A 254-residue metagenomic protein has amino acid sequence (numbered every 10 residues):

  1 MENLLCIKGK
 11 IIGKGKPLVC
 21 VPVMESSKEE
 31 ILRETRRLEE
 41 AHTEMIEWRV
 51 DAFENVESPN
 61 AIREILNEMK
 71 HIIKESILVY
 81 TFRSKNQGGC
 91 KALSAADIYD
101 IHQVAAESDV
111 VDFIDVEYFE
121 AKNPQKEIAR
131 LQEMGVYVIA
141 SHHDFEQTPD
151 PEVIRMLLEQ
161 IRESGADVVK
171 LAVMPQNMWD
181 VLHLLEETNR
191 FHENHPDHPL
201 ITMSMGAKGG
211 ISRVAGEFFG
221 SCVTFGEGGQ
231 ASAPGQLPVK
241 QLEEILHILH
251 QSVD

Functional and structural regions predicted by a protein language model:
M1-R33, Q251-D254: N-terminal amphipathic alpha-helix/helix-capping segment at the start of soluble metabolic enzymes
N3, K8, F53-M69, Y118-M134 (+2 more regions): Active-site-adjacent beta->alpha loops and helix N-cap segments on the catalytic face of soluble alpha/beta enzymes
I11-I12, T35-H42, N60-E75, V104-D109 (+2 more regions): Acidic (Asp/Glu)-rich catalytic clusters
G15-L32, S84-A96, S141-E152: Active-site mouth loops of central-metabolism enzymes
L18-C20, E44-E47, I77-V79, V111-D115 (+4 more regions): Structural preference for beta-strand elements that scaffold enzyme active sites
M24, M45-N55, I98, A106-K122 (+2 more regions): Catalytic beta/alpha-barrel core
V79-V116: Glycine/small-residue-rich loop that forms an oxyanion/phosphate-binding "nest" at active or ligand-binding sites
T188-D254: C-terminal alpha-helical cap/extension of soluble enzyme domains
